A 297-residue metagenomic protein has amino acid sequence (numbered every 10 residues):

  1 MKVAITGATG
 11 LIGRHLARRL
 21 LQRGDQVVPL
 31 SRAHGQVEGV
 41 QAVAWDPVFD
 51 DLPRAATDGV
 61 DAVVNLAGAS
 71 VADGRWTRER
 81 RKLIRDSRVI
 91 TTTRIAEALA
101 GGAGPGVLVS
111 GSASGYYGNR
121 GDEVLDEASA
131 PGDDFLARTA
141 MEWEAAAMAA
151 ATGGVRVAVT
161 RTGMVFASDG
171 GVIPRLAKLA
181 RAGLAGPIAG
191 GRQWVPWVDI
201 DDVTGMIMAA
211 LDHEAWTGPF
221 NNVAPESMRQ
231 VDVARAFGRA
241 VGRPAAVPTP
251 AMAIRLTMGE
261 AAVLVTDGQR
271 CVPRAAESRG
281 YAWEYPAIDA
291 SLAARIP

Functional and structural regions predicted by a protein language model:
V3-R23: N-terminal Rossmann NAD(P)H-binding glycine-rich loop of SDR-like oxidoreductase domains
G35-Q36, V40-T91: NAD(P)H-binding glycine-rich loop region in Rossmannoid oxidoreductase-like domains and their noncatalytic homologs
T92-D134: Conserved Rossmann-fold NAD(P)-dependent oxidoreductase catalytic core, especially the SDR/UDP-sugar
S112-A113, A145-S168: Conserved beta-loop-beta element that borders a ligand/cofactor-binding pocket
M141, G153-V155, F166-R175, A210-F220: Glycine/proline-rich active-site loop of Rossmann-fold NAD(P)-dependent oxidoreductases
A177-A185, Q193-S227: Alpha-helical substrate-binding/gating segment
H213-E260, A293-P297: Mid/C-terminal beta-alpha module of Rossmann-like enzyme folds, strongest in SDR-family dehydrogenases/epimerases
V263-P297: C-terminal amphipathic/interface module of NAD(P)-dependent oxidoreductases and related NAD-binding regulators
